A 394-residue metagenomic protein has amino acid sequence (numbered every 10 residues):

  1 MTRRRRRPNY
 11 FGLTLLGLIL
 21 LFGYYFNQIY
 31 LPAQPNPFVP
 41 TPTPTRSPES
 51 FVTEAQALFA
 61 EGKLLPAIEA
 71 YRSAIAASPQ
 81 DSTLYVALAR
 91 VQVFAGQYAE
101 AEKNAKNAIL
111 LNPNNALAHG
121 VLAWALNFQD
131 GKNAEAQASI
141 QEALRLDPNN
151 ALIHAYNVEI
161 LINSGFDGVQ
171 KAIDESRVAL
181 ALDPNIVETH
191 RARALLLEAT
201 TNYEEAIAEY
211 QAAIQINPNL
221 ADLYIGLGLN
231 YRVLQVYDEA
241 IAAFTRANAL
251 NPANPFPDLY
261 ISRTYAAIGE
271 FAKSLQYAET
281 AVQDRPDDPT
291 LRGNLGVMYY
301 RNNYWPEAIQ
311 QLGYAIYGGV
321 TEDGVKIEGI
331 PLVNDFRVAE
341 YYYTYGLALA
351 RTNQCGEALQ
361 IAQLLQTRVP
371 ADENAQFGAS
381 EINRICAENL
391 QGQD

Functional and structural regions predicted by a protein language model:
M1-R46, A138-Q141, R145-Y156, P184: Long, contiguous interaction/recruitment modules in multidomain scaffold/adaptor proteins
N36, T321, V325-D394: Terminal, low-structured helical/coil segments at or just beyond the last alpha-helical repeat
P44-T83, A87-Q97, F128, Y156 (+3 more regions): Alpha-helical segment of the N-proximal tetratricopeptide repeat
P48, S82-T83, A116-G120, A151-L152 (+7 more regions): Helix-start (N-cap) detector for alpha-helical repeat units in TPR-like alpha-solenoids, especially tetratricopeptide
G62-E69, A95-N107, F128-E142, S164-V178 (+6 more regions): Structural signature of tandem alpha-helical TPR/SEL1-like repeats, specifically the intra-repeat loop/turn
A77, L111, L146, L182 (+6 more regions): Structural marker of alpha-solenoid helical repeat scaffolds
A87, V121, Y156-N157, A192 (+6 more regions): Canonical tetratricopeptide repeat
